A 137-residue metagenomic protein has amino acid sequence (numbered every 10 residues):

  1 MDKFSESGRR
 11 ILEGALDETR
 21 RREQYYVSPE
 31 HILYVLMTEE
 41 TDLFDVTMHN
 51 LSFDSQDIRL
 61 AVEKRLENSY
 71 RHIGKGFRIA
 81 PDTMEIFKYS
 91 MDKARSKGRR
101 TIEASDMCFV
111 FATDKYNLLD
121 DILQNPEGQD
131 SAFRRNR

Functional and structural regions predicted by a protein language model:
M1-R137: Histone-fold recognition with a strong bias for associated Lys/Arg-rich disordered tails
